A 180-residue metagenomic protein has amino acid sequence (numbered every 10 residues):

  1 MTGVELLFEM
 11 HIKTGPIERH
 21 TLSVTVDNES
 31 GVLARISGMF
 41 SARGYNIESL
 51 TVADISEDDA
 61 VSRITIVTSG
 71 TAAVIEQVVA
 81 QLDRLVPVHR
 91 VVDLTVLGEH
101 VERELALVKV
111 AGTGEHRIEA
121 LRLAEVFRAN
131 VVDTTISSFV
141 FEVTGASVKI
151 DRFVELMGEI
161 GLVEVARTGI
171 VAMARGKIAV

Functional and structural regions predicted by a protein language model:
M1-S62, V67-V180: Long, contiguous binding/interaction regions
